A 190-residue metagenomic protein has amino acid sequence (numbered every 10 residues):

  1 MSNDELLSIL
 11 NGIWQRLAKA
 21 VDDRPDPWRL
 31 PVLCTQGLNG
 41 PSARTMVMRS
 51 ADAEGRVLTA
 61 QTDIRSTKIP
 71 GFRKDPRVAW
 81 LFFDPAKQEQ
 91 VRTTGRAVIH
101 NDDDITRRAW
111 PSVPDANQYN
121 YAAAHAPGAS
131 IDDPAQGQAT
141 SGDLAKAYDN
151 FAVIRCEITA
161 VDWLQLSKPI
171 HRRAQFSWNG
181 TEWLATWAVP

Functional and structural regions predicted by a protein language model:
M1-G55, P70: An N-terminal domain-cap segment
S2-D4, E89-P190: Charged, gly/pro-rich active-site loop segments
R24-P27, F83-D84, A122-A123: A short, aromatic/hydrophobic, helix- or strand-capping loop or linear motif that either lines the entrance/gate
W28-L30, R56, D75-V78, N150-V153 (+1 more regions): Short, surface-exposed beta-edge/turn micro-motifs
T35, T62-I64, F82-D84, G95 (+2 more regions): Short, structured patches in soluble enzyme cores that scaffold and shape functional sites
R49-Q88: A short mixed-secondary-structure module that forms the rim of ligand-binding clefts
